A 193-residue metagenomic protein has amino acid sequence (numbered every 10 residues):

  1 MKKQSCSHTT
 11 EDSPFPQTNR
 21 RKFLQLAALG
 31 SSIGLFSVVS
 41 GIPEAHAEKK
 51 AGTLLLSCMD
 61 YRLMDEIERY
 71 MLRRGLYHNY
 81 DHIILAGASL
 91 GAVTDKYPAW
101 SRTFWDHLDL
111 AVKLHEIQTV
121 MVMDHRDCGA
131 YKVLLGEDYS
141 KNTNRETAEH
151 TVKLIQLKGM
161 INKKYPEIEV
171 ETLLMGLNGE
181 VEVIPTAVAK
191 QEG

Functional and structural regions predicted by a protein language model:
M1-T18: N-terminal secretory signal peptides
Q17-K22, I33-K49: N-terminal twin-arginine translocation
L26-S31, H46-S101, M175-A187: Short, conserved "active-site rim" segments that organize catalytic pockets and cofactor/ligand binding
H78-E146: Short HxH-centered metal-ligating active-site micro-motif
L114-I117, L157-V170: A structural motif corresponding to the C-terminal end of an alpha-helix and its immediate exit/capping segment
A148-K158: Short, flexible loop segments at boundaries between secondary-structure elements
K163-Y165, E169-G193: Charged, low-complexity C-terminal accessory regions
